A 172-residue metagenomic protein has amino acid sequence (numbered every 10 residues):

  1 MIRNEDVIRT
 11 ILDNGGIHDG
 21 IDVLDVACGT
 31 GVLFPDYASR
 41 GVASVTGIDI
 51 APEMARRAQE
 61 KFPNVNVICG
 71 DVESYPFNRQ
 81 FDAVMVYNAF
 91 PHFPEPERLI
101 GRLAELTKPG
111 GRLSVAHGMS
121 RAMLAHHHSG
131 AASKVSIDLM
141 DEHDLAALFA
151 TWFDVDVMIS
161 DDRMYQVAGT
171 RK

Functional and structural regions predicted by a protein language model:
M1-R9: Conserved SAM-binding loop and adjacent beta-strand
L24, T30-S74: Class I SAM-dependent methyltransferase SAM/SAH-binding core
M85: A conserved beta-strand element that flanks and buttresses the S-adenosyl-L-methionine
N88-A89: Short catalytic micro-motifs in class I SAM-dependent methyltransferases
R98-P109: A short glycine-rich, Lys/Arg-flanked "PGG" loop and its adjoining helix->strand segment in the class I
S114-L139: Conserved class I S-adenosyl-L-methionine
S136-W152: Short alpha-helix
D154, I159-K172: Core SAM-dependent methyltransferase catalytic element
